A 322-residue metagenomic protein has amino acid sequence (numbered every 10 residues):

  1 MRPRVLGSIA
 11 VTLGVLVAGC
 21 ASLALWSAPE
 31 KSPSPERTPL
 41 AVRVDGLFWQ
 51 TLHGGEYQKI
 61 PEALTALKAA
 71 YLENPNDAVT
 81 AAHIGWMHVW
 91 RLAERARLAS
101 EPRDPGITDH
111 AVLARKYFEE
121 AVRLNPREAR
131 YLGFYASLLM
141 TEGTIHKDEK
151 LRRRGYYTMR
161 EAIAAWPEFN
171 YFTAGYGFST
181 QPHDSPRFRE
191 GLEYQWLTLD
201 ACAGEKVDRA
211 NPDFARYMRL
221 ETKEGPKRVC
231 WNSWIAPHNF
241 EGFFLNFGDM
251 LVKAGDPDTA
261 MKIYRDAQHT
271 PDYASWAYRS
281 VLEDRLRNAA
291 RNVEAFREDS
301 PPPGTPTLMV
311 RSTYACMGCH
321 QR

Functional and structural regions predicted by a protein language model:
M1-A10: Bacterial N-terminal signal peptides that target proteins for export
W26-K31, P35, P39-A66, W86-R127 (+2 more regions): Short coil/linker segments at helix-helix boundaries
Q58-A66, R189-Q195, V207-T305: Extracytoplasmic c-type cytochrome modules immediately beyond a signal peptide or single-pass transmembrane anchor
E62-E73, D77-H83: N-terminal segments that cap or nucleate solenoid repeat domains
T80, Y131, F169-F172, F243 (+1 more regions): TPR alpha-solenoid repeat register
S312-R322: The canonical Cys-X-X-Cys-His
